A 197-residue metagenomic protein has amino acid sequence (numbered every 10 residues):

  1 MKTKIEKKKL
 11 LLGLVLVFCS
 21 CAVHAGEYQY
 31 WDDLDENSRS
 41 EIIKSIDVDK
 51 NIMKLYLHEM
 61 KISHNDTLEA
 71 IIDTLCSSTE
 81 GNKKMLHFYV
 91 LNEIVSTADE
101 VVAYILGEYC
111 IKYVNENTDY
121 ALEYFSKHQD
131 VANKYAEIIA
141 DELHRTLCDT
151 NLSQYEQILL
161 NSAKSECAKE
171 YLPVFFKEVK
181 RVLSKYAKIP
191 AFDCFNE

Functional and structural regions predicted by a protein language model:
K2-L11: Bacterial N-terminal signal peptides that target proteins for export
L11-G13, I43: General helical structural elements
L16-V17: Short, linear, compositionally biased motifs with a strong N-terminal bias
S20-A22: N-terminal signal peptide c-region/cleavage motif recognized by signal peptidases
A25-K83, K164, Y171-L172, A191: Terminal domain-start segments
I52-L122: Surface-exposed acidic loop/strand-edge motifs in secreted or periplasmic proteins that form small linear binding
E100-N196: Extended alpha-helical scaffolding segments
